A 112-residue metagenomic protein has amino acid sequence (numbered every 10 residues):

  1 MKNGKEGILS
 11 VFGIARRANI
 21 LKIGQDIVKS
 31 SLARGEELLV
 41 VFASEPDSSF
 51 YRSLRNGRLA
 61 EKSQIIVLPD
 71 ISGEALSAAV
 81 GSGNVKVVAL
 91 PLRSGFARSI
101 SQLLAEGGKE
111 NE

Functional and structural regions predicted by a protein language model:
K2-L9, E110-N111: Conserved catalytic alpha/beta core of Sir2/sirtuin-type deacylases, generalized to analogous enzyme cores that bind
G7-F42: N-terminal first-folded block
D26-I27, P46, I71: Short beta->alpha linker loops
K29, D47-S48, F96: Glycine-rich nucleotide phosphate-binding loop and flanking beta-alpha elements of Rossmann-like dinucleotide-binding
A33-I66: N-terminal positively charged helical leader segments and presequences
S44, P69, L92: Short secondary-structure boundary segments
G57-V85: Mid-chain, well-packed structural core segment of small domains
S77-E112: C-terminal structural segments of small proteins and small subunits
